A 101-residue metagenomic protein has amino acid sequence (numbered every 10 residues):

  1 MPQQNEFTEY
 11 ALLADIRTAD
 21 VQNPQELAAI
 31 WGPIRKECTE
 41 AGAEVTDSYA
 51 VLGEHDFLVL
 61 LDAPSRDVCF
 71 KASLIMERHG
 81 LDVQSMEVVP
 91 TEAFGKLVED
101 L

Functional and structural regions predicted by a protein language model:
M1-E40, E44-T46, A93-L101: Short S/T/G/P-rich N-terminal loop/turn motif that feeds into the first structured element of a domain
T8, A41, G53-H55, H79-L81: A generic structural signal for short beta-strands and their flanking turns/coil linkers
A11-D15, Y49-S73: Short, well-ordered beta-strand segments in beta-rich or mixed alpha/beta enzyme and ligand-binding folds
D47-S48, S85: A structural preference for short, hydrophobic beta-strand core positions in alpha/beta folds
A63-E92: An amphipathic, aromatic/His-enriched active-site/gating alpha helix that lines ligand/cofactor pockets
